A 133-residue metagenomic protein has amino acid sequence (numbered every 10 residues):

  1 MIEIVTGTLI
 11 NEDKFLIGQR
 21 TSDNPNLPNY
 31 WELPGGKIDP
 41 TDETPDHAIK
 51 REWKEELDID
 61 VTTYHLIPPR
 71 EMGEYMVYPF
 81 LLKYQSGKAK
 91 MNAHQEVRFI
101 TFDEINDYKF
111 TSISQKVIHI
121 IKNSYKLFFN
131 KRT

Functional and structural regions predicted by a protein language model:
M1-L16: Conserved N-terminal beta-strand and adjoining loop/helix that marks the start of the Nudix/MutT-like hydrolase domain
E3, P45, K50, K54-K88: Active-site segment of metal-dependent pyrophosphate-handling enzymes, primarily the Nudix hydrolase catalytic core
G7, S22-D23, Y30, P69 (+1 more regions): Short secondary-structure boundary/capping segments
K14-R51, E55: Conserved Nudix-box catalytic region and its N-terminal flanking loop in Nudix hydrolases and closely related
W31-L33, P40, N92-H94, N123-F129: Functional cleft and adjacent loop/helix regions within the main domain that mediate ligand binding or catalysis
R70-K90, E96-R98, F102, D107 (+1 more regions): Active-site-adjacent beta-strand/loop module that shapes the phosphate/pyrophosphate-binding cleft
Q115-T133: Charged phosphate-binding loop/patch that engages nucleotide di/tri-phosphates or the phosphate backbone of nucleic
